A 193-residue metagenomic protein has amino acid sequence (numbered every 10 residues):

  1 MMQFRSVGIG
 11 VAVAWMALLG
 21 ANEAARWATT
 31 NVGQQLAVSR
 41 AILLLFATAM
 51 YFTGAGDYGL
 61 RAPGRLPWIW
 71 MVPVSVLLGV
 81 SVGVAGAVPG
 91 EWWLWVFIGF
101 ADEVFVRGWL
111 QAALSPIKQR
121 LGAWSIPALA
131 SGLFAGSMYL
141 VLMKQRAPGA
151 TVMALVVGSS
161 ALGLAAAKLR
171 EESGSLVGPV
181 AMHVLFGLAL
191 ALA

Functional and structural regions predicted by a protein language model:
M1-G59, L140-A150, R170-E171, L188-A193: N-terminal, membrane-interfacial amphipathic/helix-forming hydrophobic leader that caps and precedes the first
V7, V11, A41, I69-V72 (+2 more regions): Alpha-helical transmembrane segments
V11, E23, G64-L66, V88-E91 (+1 more regions): Acidic, low-complexity intrinsically disordered regions
L19, M71-P89: Specific transmembrane alpha-helical segments of multi-pass solute transporters/efflux pumps, especially DMT/EamA
G54-P67, S115, G132: Short charge-dense sequence patches
A62-P73, G122-S125: Cytoplasmic-side transmembrane-helix entry/capping segments in multi-pass membrane proteins
A87-A193: Transmembrane helix-loop-helix hairpins at the membrane interface of multi-pass integral membrane proteins
